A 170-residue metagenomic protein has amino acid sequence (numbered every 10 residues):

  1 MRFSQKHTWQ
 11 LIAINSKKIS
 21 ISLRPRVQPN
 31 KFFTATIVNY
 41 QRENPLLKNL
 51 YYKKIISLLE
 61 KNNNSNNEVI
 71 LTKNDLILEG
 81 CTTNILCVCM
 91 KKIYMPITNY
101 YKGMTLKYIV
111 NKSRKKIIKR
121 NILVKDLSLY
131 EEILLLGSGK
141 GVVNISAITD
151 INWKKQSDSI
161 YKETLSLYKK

Functional and structural regions predicted by a protein language model:
M1-L11: Signature of the catalytic double-stranded beta-helix
F3, I14-K170: Helix-start/capping segments and mature chain N-termini
